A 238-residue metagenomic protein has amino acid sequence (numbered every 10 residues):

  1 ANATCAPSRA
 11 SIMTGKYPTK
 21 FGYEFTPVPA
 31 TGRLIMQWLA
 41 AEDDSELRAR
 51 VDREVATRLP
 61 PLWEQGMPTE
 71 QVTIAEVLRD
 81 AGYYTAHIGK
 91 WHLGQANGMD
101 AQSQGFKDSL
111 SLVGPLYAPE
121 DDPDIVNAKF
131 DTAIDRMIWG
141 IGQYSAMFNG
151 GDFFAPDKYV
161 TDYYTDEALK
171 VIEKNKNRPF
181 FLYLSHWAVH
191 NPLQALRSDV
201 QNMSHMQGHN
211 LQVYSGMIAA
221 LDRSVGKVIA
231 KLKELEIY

Functional and structural regions predicted by a protein language model:
A1-A10, G15-F21, G82-A86, K107-V113: Short, structured active-site-proximal loop/turn typified by the sulfatase FGly-forming signature C/S-X-P-X-R
S8, T69-E70, V213-G216: A generic structural signal for residues located within well-ordered alpha-helices of large catalytic or ligand-binding
I12, L78, I88-K90, V225 (+1 more regions): Structural scaffold positions in well-ordered secondary structure
G15-K16, D80, K174, K231: Active-site catalytic microenvironments for nucleophilic, acid-base chemistry
F21-G22, P119: Short, hydrophobic secondary-structure boundary micro-motifs
G22-Y23, G98: Flexible, small-residue-rich helix->loop connector segments that border functional cores
V28-Y83, W91-F180, H186-A195: Formylglycine-dependent
Y159, Y163-E173, V200-Y238: A long, amphipathic alpha-helix that forms part of the scaffold/cap immediately adjacent to metal-dependent active
